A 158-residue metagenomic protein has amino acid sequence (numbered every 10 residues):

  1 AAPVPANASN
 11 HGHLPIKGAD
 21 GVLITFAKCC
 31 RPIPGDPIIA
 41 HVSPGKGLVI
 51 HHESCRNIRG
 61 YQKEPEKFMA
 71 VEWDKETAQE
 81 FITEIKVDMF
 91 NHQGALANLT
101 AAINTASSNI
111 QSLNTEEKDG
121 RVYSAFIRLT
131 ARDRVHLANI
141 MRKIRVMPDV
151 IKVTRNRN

Functional and structural regions predicted by a protein language model:
A1-K86, H92-L96, Q111, T115-E116 (+3 more regions): N-terminal non-catalytic structural scaffold regions of very large proteins
F81, G120-A125: A short, glycine/Asx- and small/polar-enriched loop/turn that sits immediately N-terminal to a beta-strand
L99-I103, N139-M147: Short amphipathic alpha-helices in soluble, non-transmembrane regions that often serve as interface/regulatory elements
F126-A131: A short interface-forming secondary-structure element
A138, R142, I151-N158: Non-catalytic interaction/regulatory segments
